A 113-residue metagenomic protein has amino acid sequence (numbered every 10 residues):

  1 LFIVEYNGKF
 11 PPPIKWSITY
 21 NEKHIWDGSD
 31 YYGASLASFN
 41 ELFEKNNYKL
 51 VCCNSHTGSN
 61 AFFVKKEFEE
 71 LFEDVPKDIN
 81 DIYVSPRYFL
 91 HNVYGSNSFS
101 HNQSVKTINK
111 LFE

Functional and structural regions predicted by a protein language model:
L1-N7: Conserved beta-strand signature within the Rossmann-like core of class I S-adenosyl-L-methionine
K9-P11: Short gly/pro/ser/thr-enriched loop/turn and capping motifs at secondary-structure boundaries
P13-E113: Rossmann-like AdoMet/SAM-dependent catalytic core
